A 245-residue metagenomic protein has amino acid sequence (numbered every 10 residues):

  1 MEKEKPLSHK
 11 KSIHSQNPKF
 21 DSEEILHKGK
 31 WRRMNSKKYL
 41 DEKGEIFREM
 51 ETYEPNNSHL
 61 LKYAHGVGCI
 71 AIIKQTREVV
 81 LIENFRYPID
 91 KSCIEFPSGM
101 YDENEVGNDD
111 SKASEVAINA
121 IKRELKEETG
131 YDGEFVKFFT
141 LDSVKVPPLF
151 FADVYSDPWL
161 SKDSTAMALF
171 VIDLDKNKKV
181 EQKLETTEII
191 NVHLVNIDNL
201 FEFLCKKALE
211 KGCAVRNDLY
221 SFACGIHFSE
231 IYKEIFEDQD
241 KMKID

Functional and structural regions predicted by a protein language model:
M1-K43: N-terminal presequences and immediately downstream first alpha-helices
E2-L7, K11-S12, I89-S92, P97-G99 (+6 more regions): Nudix hydrolase/Nudix homology domain
E24-K30, E42, N57-K62, V144-S164: Acidic pyrophosphate-coordinating catalytic loop
L26-I70, Q75: Acidic, metal-coordinating catalytic segment for phosphate/diphosphate chemistry, firing primarily on the Nudix
M34-S36, I70, L81, M167-L169 (+1 more regions): Conserved hydrophobic/aromatic beta-strand scaffold that supports enzyme active sites
E42-K43, I73-T76, F85, V171-K176 (+1 more regions): Short loop segments at secondary-structure junctions
L61-I70, Q75-R123, E127: Conserved Nudix-box catalytic region and its N-terminal flanking loop in Nudix hydrolases and closely related
A113-D175, Q182, T186: A contiguous pocket-lining binding segment that forms or flanks enzyme active sites
